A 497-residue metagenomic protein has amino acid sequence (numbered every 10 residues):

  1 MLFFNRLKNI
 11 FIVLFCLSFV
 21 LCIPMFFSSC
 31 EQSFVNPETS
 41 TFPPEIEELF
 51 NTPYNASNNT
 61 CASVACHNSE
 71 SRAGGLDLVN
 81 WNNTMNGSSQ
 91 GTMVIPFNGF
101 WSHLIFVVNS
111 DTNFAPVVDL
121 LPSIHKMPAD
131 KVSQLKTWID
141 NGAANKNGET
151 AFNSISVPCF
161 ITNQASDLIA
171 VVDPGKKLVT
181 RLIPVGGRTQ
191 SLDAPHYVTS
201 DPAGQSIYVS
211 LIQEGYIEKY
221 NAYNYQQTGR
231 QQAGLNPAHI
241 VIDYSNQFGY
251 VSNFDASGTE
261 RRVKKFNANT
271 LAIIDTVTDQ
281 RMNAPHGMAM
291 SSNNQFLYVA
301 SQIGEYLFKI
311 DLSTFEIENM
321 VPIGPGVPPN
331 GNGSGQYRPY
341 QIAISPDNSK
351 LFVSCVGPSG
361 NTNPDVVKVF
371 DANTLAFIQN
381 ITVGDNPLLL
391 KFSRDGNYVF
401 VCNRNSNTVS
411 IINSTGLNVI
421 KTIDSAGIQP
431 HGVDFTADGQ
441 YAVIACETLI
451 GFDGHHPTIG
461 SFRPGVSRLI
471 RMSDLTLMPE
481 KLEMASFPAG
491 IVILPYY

Functional and structural regions predicted by a protein language model:
M1-F42: Bacterial Sec-dependent N-terminal signal peptides
N5-R6, N80, F452, G460: Generic extreme N-terminus detector
R6-K8, V132, V383-N386: Generic hydrophobic-segment detector
F11-V13, R72, G396: Intrinsically disordered, low-complexity segments enriched in polar/charged small residues
C30-V157: Aromatic- and Gly/Pro-enriched helix-to-coil junctions and flexible linker segments
P122-S123, D140-Y497: Predominantly soluble domains enriched in secretory-pathway, periplasmic, or organellar proteins
